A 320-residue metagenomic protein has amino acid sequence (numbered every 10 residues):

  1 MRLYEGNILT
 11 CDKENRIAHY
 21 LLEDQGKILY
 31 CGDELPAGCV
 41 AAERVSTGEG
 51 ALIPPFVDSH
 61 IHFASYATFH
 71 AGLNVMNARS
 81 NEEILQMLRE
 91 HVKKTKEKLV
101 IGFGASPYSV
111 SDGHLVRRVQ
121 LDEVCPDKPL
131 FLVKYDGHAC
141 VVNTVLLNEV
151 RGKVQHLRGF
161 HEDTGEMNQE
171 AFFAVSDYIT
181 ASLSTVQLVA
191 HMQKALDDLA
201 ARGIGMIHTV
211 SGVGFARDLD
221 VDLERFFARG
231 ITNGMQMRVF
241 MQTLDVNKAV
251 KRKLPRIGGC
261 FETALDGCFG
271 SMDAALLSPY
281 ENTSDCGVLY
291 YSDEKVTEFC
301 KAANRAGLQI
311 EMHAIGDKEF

Functional and structural regions predicted by a protein language model:
R2-Y4, L9, K13-D24, I28-N233 (+2 more regions): Divalent metal-binding segments
R238-S271: Glycine-rich, aromatic-flanked loop segments that form ligand/cofactor-binding clefts across common enzyme folds
